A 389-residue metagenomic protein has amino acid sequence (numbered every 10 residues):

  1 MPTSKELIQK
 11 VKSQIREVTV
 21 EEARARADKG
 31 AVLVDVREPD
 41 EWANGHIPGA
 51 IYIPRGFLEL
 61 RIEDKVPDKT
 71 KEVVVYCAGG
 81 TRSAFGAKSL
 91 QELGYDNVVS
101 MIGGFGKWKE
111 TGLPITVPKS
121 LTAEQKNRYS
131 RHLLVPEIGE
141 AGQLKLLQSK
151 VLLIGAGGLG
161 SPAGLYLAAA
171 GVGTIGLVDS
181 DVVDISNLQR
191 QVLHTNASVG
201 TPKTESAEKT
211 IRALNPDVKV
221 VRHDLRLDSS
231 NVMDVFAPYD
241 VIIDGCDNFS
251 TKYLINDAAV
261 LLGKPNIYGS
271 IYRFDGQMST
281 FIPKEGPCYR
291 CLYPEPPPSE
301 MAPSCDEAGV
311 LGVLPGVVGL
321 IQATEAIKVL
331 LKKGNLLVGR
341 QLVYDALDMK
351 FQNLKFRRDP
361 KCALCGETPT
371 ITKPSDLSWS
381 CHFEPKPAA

Functional and structural regions predicted by a protein language model:
M1-V32, P39-E72, A78-L144, S186-L188 (+2 more regions): Rhodanese-like catalytic fold shared by cysteine-dependent sulfurtransferases and DSP/PTP-type phosphatases
L33-D35, S100, T174-D179: Short beta-strand "acidic-cap" motif of Rossmann-like dinucleotide-binding folds
V34-D35, Y52, V75, I154 (+1 more regions): Redox-cofactor binding/interface segments in oxidoreductases and associated redox assembly factors
L60, K69, E92, E110 (+1 more regions): Adenine nucleotide-associated cytosolic modules
Y76-C77, A197: Short gly/ser-rich anion-binding loops that grip negatively charged ligand groups
